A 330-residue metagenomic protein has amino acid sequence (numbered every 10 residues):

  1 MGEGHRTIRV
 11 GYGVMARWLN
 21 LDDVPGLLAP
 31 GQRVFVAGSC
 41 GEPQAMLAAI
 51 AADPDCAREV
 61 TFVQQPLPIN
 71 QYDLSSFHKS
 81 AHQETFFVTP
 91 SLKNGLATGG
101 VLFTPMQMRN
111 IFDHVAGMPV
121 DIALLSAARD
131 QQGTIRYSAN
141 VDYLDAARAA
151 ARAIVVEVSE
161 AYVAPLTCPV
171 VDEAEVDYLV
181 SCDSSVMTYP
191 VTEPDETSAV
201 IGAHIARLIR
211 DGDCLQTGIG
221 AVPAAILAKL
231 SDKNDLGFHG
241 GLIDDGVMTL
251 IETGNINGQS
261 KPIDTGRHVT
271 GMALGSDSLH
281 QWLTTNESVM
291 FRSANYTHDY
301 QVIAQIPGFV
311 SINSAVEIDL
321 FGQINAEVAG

Functional and structural regions predicted by a protein language model:
I8-G330: Conserved alpha/beta enzyme-core scaffold
